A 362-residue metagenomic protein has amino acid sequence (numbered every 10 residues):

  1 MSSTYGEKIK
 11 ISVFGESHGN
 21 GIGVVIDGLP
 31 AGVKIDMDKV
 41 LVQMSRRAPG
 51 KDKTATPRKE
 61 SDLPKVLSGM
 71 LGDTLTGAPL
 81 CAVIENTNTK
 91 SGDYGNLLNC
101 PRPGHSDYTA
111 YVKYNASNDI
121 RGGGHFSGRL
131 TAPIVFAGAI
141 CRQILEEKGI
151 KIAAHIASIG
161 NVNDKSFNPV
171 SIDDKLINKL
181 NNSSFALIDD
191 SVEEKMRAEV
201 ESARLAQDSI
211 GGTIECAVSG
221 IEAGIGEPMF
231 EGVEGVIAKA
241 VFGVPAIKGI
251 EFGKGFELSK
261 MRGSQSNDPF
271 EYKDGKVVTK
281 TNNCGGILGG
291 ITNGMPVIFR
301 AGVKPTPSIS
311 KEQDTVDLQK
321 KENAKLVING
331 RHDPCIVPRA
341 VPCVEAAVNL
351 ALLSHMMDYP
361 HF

Functional and structural regions predicted by a protein language model:
M1-R58: N-terminal, positively charged regions that mediate nucleic acid binding
K10, A82, T306-F362: Internal helix-turn-beta structural module
K10-G15, N118-L130, A223-E227, N282-I287 (+1 more regions): A short glycine/serine-rich beta->alpha loop
F14-N20, Q207-N323: Glycine-rich anion/phosphate-binding loop at the beta-strand->alpha-helix junction
N20-G32, R129-K151, E231-K239, M295-T306 (+1 more regions): Alpha-helical support elements that line or immediately flank enzyme active sites and cofactor-binding pockets
Q43-T109: Glycine-rich, N-terminal phosphate-binding loop and its surrounding beta-alpha-beta segment
L98-G124, T315-H332: Short acidic, glycine/tyrosine-flanked loop/strand segments centered on an H-E-D-like triad
K113-M229: Glycine-rich, mobile lid/loop segments that gate access to catalytic sites or pores
